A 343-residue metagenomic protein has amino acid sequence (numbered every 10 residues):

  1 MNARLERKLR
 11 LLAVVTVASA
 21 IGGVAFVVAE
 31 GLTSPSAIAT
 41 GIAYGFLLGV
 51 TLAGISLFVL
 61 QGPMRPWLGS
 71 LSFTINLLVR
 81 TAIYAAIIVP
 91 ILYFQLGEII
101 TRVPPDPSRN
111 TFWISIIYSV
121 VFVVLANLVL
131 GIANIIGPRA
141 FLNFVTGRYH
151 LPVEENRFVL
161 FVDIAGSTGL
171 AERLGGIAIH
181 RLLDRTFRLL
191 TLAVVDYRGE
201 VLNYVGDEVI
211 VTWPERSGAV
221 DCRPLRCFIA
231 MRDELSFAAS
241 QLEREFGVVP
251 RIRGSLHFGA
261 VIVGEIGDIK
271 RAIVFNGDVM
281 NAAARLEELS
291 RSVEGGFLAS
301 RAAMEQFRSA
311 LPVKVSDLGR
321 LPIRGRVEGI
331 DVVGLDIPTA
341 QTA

Functional and structural regions predicted by a protein language model:
M1-A39: Membrane-anchoring hydrophobic segments
T16-G22, A37-V59: Generic alpha-helical transmembrane segments
I55-L60, G69-S108: Hydrophobic transmembrane alpha-helices
F94-E155: Regulatory cytosolic signal-relay segments
P152-R226: Catalytic NTP-binding/metal-coordinating core of nucleotidyl cyclase/transferase enzymes
V194-R223, A239-D278: Catalytic core of nucleotidyl cyclases, primarily class III adenylyl/guanylyl cyclases
H257, D278-R301, E305: Catalytic/regulatory signature loops of cyclic-dinucleotide turnover enzymes and related class III nucleotidyl cyclases
S292-A343: Cytosolic regulatory/linker segments at or just downstream of nucleotide-handling modules in signal-transduction
